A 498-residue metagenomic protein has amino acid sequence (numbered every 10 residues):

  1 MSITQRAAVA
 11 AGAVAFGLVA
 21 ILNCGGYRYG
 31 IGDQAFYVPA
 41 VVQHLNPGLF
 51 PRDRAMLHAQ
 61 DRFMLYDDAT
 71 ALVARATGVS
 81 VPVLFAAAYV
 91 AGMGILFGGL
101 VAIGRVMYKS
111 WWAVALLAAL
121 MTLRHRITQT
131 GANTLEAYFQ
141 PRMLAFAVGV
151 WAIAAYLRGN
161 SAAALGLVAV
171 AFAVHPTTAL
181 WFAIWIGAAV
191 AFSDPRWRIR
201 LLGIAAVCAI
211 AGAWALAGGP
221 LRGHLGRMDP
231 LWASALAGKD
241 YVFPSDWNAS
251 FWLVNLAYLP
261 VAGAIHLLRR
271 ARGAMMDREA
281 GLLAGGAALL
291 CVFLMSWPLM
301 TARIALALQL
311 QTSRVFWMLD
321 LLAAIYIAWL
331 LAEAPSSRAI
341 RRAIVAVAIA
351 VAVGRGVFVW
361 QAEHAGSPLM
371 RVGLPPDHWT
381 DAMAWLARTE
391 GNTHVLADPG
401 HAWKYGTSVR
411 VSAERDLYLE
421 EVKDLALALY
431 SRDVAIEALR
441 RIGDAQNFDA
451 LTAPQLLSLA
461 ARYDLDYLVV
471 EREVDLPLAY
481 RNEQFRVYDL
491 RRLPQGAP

Functional and structural regions predicted by a protein language model:
M1-A20, A497: Start-transfer (signal-anchor) and selected internal transmembrane alpha helices of multi-pass inner/ER membrane
V9, E333-Q361: Signature aromatic-anchored transmembrane alpha helix within multi-pass, membrane-resident enzymes that catalyze glycan
I21-Q34, L45-R54, H58-F63, P176-F182 (+2 more regions): Transmembrane catalytic cores of multi-pass membrane glycosyltransferases and polysaccharide-assembly enzymes
V38-V42, M56-V81: Short hydrophobic/aromatic helix or loop-helix immediately within or flanking a transmembrane segment in polytopic
A87-K109: Transmembrane-helix motifs of polytopic, lipid-linked glycan transferases
A115-M143: Aromatic- and kink-enriched transmembrane "portal" helix at the membrane-lumen/periplasm boundary that abuts
L144-A163: Membrane-interface transmembrane helices that cradle and orient dolichyl/undecaprenyl
L374-I442, L457, A461-V474, Y488: Short periplasmic/luminal acceptor-recognition loop of GT-C membrane glycosyltransferases, typified by
